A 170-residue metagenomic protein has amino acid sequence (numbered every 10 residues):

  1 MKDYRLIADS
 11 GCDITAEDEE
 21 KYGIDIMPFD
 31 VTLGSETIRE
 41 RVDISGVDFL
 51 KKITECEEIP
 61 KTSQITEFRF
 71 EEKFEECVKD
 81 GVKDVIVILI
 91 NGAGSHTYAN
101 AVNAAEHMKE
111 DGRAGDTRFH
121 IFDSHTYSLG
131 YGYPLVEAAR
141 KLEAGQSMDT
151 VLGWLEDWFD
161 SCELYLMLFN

Functional and structural regions predicted by a protein language model:
R5-E71: N-terminal glycine-rich anion-binding loop in soluble enzyme alpha/beta folds
I44, D48, I65-R69, D80 (+4 more regions): Conserved active-site and cofactor/substrate-binding residues in soluble primary-metabolism enzymes
E72-D84: Glycine-rich phosphate/diphosphate-binding loops that line cofactor/substrate pockets in enzymes
D84-G92, H120-D123, E137: Short glycine-rich or small-residue beta-strand-to-loop segments that form or flank ligand, phosphate, metal/Fe-S
L89-G112, Y133-L135: Short Gly/Thr/Asp-enriched flexible loops that form oxyanion-binding sites at enzyme active sites
A105-S128, S147-M148: Short, acidic/small-residue loops that bind anionic groups at enzyme active sites
A114-R118, Y131-R140: Acidic/polar active-site rim loop that often engages polyanionic ligands
A139-N170: Internal, active-site/partner-interface "lid" segment
